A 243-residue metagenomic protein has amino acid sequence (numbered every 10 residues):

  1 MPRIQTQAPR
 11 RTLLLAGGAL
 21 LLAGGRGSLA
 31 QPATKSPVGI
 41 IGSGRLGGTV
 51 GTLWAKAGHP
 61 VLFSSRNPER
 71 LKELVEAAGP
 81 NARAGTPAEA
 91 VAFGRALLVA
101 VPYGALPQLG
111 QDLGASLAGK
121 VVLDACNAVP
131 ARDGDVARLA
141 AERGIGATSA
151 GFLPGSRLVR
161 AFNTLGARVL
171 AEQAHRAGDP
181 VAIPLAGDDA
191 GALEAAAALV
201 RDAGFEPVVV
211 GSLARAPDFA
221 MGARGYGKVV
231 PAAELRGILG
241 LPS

Functional and structural regions predicted by a protein language model:
M1-G24: N-terminal secretory signal peptides and thylakoid transit peptides that target proteins across membranes
A30-P32: Boundary at the C-terminal end of the N-terminal hydrophobic targeting segment
K35, T52, K56-A96, V101-Q108 (+1 more regions): Conserved N-terminal Rossmann-fold NAD(P) cofactor-binding segment
S43: Glycine-rich Rossmann-fold phosphate-binding loop(s) that bind the pyrophosphate of adenine dinucleotide cofactors
G47-G48: N-terminal Rossmann-fold NAD(P) dinucleotide-binding loop
G85, F152-L158, R176-P217, M221 (+2 more regions): Internal alpha-helical scaffold of NAD(P)-dependent oxidoreductase catalytic cores
C126-L158: Rossmann-fold NAD(P)-binding glycine/threonine-rich loop
G134-E142, A147, Q173-G191: Short beta-strand and adjoining strand-loop segment in the mid-core of the Rossmann-like NAD(P)-dependent dehydrogenase
